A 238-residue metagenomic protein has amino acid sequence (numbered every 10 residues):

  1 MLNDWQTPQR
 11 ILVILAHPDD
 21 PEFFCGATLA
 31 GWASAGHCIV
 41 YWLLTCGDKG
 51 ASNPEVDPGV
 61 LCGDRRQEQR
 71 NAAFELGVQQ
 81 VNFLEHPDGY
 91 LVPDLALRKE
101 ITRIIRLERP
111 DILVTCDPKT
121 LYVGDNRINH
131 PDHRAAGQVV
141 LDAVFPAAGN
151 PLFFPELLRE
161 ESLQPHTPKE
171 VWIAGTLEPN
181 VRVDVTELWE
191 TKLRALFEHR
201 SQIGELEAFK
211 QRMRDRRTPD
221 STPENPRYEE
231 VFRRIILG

Functional and structural regions predicted by a protein language model:
M1-I14, D94-G238: Metal-dependent de-N-acetylase/amidase catalytic core
M1-R109: Active-site rim/loop-helix segments in enzyme catalytic domains that contact anionic ligands
